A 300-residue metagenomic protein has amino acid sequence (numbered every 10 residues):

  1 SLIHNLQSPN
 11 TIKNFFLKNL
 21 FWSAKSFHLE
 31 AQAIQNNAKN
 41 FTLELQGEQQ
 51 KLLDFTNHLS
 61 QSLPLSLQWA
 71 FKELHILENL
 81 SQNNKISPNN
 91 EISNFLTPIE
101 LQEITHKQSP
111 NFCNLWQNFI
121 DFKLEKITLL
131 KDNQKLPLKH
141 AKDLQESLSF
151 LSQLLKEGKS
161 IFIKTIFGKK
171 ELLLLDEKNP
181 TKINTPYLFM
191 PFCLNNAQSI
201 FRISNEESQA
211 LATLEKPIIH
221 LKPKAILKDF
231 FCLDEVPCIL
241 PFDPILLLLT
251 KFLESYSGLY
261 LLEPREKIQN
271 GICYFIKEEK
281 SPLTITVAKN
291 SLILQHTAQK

Functional and structural regions predicted by a protein language model:
S1-L20: Short glycine-/aliphatic-rich beta-strand segments at the starts of folded cytosolic domains
Q46-D54: Helix N-cap motif at beta-to-alpha junctions
D54-L63: Short amphipathic alpha-helices in soluble, non-transmembrane regions that often serve as interface/regulatory elements
E78-F150: Cys/His-rich short segments
N114-L144, K267-K300: Oxyanion/phosphate-interacting regions
S152-P223: A phosphate-binding glycine/aspartate-rich beta-alpha loop in the early core of alpha/beta enzymes
Q153-L155, P180-K182, Q209-T213, I226-C232 (+4 more regions): Solvent-exposed alpha-helices and their adjacent loops that cap or buttress functional pockets in soluble metabolic
A225-Y260, E266-Q269: Feature captures the catalytic cores and cofactor-binding loops of soluble hydro-lyases/lyases that act on carboxylate
